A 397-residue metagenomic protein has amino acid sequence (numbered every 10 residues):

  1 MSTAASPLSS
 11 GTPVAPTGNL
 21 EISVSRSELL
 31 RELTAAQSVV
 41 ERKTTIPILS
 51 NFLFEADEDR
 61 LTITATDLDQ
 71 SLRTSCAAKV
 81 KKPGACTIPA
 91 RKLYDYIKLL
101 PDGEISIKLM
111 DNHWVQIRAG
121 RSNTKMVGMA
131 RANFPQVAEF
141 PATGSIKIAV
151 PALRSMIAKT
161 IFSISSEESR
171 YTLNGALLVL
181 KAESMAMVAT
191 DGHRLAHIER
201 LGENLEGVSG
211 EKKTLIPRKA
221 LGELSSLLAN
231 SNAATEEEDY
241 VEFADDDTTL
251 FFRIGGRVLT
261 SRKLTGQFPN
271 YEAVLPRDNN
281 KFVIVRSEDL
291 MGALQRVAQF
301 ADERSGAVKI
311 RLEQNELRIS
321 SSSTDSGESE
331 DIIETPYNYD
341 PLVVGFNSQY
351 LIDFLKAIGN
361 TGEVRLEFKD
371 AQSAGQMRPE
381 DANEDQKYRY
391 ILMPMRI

Functional and structural regions predicted by a protein language model:
M1-I397: Structural preference for solvent-exposed beta-strand-turn elements and adjacent flexible terminal/loop segments within
